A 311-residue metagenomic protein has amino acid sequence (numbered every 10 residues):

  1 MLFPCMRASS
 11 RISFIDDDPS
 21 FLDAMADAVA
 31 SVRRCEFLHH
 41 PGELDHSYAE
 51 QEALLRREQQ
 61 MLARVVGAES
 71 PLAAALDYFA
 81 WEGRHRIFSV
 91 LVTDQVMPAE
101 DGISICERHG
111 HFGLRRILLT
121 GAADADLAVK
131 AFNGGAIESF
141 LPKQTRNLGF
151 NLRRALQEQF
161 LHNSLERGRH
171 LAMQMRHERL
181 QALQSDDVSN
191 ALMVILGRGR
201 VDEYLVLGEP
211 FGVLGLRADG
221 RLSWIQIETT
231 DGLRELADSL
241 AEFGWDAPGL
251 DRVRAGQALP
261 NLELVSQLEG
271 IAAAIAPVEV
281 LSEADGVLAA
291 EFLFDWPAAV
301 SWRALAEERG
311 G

Functional and structural regions predicted by a protein language model:
R7-A30, R34-E50, L91: Conserved acidic segment of CheY-like receiver
D17, L119-A123, T145: Conserved active-site segment of CheY-like receiver
D45-H46, Q51-C106: Conserved phosphotransfer microenvironments
Q51, F150-E166, Q174-R179: Receiver (REC) domain switch/output surface
R86-S89, H111-R115: His-Asp phosphorelay/catalytic-motif detector in bacterial-type signaling
L91, R116, S139-F140: Two-component signal transduction core modules
E100, S104, A122-P142: Alpha4 helix (beta4-alpha4-beta5 surface) of REC/receiver domains from two-component response regulators
L171-G311: C-terminal output/effector regions of signal-responsive regulators
